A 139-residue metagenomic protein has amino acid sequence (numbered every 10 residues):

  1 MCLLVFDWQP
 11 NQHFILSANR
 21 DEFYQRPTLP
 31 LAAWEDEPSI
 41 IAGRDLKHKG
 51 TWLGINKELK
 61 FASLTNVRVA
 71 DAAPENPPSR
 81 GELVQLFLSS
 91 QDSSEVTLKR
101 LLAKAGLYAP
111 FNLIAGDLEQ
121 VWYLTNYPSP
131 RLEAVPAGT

Functional and structural regions predicted by a protein language model:
M1-T139: N-terminal nucleophile
